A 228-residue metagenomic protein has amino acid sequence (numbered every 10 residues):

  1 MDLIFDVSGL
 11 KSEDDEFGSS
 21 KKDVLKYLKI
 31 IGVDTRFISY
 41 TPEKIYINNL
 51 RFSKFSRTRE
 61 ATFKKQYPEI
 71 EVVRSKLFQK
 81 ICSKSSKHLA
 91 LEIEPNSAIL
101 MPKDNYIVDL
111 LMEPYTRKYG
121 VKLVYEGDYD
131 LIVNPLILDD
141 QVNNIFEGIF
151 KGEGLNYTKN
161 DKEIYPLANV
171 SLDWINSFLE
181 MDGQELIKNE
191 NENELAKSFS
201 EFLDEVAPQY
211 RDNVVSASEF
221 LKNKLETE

Functional and structural regions predicted by a protein language model:
M1-D2, E16-G183: ATP-dependent adenylation/nucleotidyltransferase module used to activate substrates
D2-L10, T35, S171-S216: Mid-to-C-terminal catalytic subdomains of enzymes that bind/position adenosyl phosphate moieties or nucleic-acid
S8, S12-G18: Surface-exposed, low-hydrophobicity interaction/linker segments
C82, V124-Y129, D204-S216, E226: Short secondary-structure transition/capping segments
V142-E147, D212-N213, A217-F220: A short, terminal or domain-edge coil/loop segment
F220-E228: C-terminal catalytic and target-recognition region of SAM-dependent MTase-like enzymes, primarily methyltransferases
